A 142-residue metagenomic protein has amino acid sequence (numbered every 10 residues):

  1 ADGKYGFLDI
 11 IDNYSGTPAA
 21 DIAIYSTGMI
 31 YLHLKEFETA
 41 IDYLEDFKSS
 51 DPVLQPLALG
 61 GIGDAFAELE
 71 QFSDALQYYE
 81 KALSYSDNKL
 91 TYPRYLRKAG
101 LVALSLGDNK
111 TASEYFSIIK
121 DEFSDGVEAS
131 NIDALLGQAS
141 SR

Functional and structural regions predicted by a protein language model:
D12-A20, L34, K48-P56, S84-T91 (+1 more regions): Short solvent-exposed coil/turn linkers within tandem alpha-helical repeat scaffolds
